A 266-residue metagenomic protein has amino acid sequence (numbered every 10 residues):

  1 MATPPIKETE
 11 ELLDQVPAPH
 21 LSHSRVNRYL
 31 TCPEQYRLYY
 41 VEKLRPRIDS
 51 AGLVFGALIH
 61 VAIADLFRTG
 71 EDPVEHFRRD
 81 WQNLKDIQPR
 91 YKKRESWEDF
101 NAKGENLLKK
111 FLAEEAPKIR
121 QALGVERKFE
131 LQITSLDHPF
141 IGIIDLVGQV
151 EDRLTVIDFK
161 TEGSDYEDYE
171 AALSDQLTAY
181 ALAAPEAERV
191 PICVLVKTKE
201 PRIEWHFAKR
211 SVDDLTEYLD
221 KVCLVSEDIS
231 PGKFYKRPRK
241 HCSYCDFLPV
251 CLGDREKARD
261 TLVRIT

Functional and structural regions predicted by a protein language model:
M1-K7, I143, V150-R153, E186 (+1 more regions): Accessory terminal regions of nucleic-acid processing enzymes
I6, Y29-R37, G70-Q88, E186-T198: Short, compositionally biased low-complexity segments
V16-L21, Q35-R37: An N-terminal structural lobe/cap that precedes and organizes the functional/catalytic core across diverse proteins
V26-E71, N101, E105, E126-R127: Nuclease catalytic cores
C32, I59-H60, G104, L146 (+3 more regions): A residue-level signal for conserved active-site and pocket-lining positions in enzyme catalytic cores
A51, F55, F100, L173-Q176 (+1 more regions): Hydrophobic (often cysteine-bearing) scaffold residues that line and stabilize catalytic clefts of nucleotide/cofactor
A62-I133: A non-catalytic, helix-rich entry segment at domain boundaries
L123, R127-L224: Mg2+/Mn2+-dependent nuclease catalytic core
